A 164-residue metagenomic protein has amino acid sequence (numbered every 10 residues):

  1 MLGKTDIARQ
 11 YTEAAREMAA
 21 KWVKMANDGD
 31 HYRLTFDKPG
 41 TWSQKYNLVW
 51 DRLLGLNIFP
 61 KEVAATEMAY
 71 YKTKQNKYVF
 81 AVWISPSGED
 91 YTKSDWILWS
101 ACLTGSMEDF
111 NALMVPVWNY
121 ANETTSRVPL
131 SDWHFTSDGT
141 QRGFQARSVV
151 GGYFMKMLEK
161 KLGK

Functional and structural regions predicted by a protein language model:
M1-T12: Inter-helical turn/loop segments and adjacent helix faces that build the functional surface of alpha-helical bundle
A14-V115, E123, V128, S148: Extended ligand-binding clefts on enzyme/binding-domain cores
H31, F154-M155: Intrinsically disordered, low-complexity regions
W118-G152: C-terminal catalytic domain of Rieske-type non-heme iron oxygenases
G151-G152, L158, G163: C-terminal functional modules
